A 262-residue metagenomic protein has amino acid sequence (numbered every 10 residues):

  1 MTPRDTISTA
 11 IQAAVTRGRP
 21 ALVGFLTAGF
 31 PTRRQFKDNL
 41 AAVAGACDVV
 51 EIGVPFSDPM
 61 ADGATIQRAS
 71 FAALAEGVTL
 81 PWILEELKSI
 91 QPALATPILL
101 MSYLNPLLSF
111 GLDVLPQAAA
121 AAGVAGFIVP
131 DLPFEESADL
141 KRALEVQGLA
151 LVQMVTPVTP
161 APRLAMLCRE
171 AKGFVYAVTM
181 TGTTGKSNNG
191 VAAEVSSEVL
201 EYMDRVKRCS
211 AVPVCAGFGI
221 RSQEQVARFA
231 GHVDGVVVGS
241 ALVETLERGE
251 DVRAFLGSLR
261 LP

Functional and structural regions predicted by a protein language model:
T2-A14, D58-R68, A75-I90, L107-V114 (+5 more regions): Active-site-adjacent beta->alpha loops and helix N-cap segments on the catalytic face of soluble alpha/beta enzymes
A14-A21, C47-M60: N-terminal glycine-rich anion-binding loops that anchor highly charged ligand groups
L22-L26, V50-I52, I98-S102, F127-V129 (+4 more regions): Hydrophobic faces of well-ordered beta-strands that scaffold small-molecule active sites in alpha/beta enzyme cores
G24, V43, G53, A119 (+3 more regions): Conserved, mostly hydrophobic/aromatic
T27-T32, M101-F110, P133-F134, V155-T159 (+1 more regions): Glycine-rich beta-to-alpha transition loops that act as phosphate-gripper elements at the mouths of alpha/beta enzyme
R33-A44, T159-R169, A216, I220-V236: Catalytic cores of alpha/beta
V49-D58, A122-I128, P133-E136, Y176-K186 (+2 more regions): Glycine-rich phosphate-binding active-site loops on the catalytic face of alpha/beta enzymes
S197-G231, G235-E244: A C-terminal functional module that forms or caps the active site or interfaces directly with catalytic machinery
